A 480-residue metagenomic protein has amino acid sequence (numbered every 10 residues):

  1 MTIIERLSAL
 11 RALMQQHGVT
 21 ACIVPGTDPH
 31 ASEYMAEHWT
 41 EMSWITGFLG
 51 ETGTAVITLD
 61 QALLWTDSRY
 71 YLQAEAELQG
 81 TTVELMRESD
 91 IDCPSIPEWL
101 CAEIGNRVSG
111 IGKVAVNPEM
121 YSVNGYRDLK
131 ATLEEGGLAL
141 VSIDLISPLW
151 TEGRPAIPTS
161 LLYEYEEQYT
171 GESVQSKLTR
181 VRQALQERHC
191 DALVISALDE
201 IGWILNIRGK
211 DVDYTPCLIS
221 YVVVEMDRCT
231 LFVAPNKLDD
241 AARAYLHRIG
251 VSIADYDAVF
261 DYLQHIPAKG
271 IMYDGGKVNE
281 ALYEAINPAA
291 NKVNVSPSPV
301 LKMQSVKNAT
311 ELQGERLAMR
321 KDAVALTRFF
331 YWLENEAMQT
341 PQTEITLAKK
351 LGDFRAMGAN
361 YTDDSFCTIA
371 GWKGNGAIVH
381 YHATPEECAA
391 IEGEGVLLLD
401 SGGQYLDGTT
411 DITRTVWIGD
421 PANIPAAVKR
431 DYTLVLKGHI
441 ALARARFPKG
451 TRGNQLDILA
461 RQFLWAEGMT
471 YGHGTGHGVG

Functional and structural regions predicted by a protein language model:
M1-G480: Active-site neighborhoods and metal-handling regions in enzymes and metal-associated proteins
